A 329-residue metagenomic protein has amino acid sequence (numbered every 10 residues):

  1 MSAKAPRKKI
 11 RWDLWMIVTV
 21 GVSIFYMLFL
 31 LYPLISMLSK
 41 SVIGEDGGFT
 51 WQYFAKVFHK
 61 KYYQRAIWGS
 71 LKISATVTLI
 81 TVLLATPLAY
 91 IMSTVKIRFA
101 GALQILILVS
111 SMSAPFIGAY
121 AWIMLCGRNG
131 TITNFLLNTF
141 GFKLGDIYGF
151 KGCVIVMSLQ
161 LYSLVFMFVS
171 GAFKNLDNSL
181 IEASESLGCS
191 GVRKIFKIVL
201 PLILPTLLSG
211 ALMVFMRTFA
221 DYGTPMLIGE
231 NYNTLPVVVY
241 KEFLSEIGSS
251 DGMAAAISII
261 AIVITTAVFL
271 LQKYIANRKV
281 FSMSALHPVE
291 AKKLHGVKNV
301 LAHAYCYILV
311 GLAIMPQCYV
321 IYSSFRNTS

Functional and structural regions predicted by a protein language model:
M1-W12: Short, Lys/Arg-rich, polar N-terminal cytosolic tail immediately upstream of the first transmembrane signal-anchor
R7, L270-Y305: Alpha-helical transmembrane segments of integral membrane proteins
R11-E45, H59-K174, L202-Y222, A256-Q272 (+1 more regions): Membrane-water interface segments at the C-terminal ends of transmembrane alpha-helices in multi-pass inner-membrane
G48-H59, E230-E242, S329: Short hydrophobic, aromatic-rich alpha-helical segments embedded in or entering the lipid bilayer of multi-pass
K60, V95-R98, K174-S179, C189-G191 (+2 more regions): Juxtamembrane helix-boundary/capping and inter-helix hinge elements in multi-pass membrane proteins
M124, Y222-G248: Glycine-rich helix-loop "coupling/hinge" segments at transmembrane-helix boundaries in multipass transporters
L187-C189, P201: Glycine/proline-centered hinge or cleavage motifs at structural transition points of membrane proteins
Y240-I264: Helix-loop-helix hairpin linking two adjacent transmembrane segments in secondary transporters
